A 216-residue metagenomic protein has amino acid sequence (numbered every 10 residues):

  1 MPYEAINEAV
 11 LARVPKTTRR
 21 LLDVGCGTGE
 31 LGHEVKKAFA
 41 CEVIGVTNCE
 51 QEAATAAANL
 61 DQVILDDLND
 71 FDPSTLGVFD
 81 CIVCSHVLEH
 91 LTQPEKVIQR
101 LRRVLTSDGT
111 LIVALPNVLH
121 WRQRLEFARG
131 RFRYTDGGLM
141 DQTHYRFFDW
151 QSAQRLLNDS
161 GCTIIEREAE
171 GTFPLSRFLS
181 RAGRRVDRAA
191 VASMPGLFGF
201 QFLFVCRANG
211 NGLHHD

Functional and structural regions predicted by a protein language model:
M1-G77, C81-V83, I98, Q151 (+4 more regions): Conserved N-terminal segment of class I S-adenosyl-L-methionine
R20, C41, H90, D141-Q142: A generic structural signal for short
D23, E89, V113: Small/polar loops that bind or transfer phosphate-bearing groups
E30, T92-R103, T110-H215: S-adenosyl-L-methionine-dependent methyltransferase catalytic module, highlighting the catalytic core
A38-F39, S107-T110: Short helix-capping segments at alpha-helix termini
D67, H86, G161: Conserved functional loop/turn residues at catalytic and ligand-binding sites
N69, L88, L119: Adenine-nucleotide cofactor-binding loop residues
V83-Q93: A short SAM/SAH-binding and catalytic strip from SAM-dependent methyltransferases
